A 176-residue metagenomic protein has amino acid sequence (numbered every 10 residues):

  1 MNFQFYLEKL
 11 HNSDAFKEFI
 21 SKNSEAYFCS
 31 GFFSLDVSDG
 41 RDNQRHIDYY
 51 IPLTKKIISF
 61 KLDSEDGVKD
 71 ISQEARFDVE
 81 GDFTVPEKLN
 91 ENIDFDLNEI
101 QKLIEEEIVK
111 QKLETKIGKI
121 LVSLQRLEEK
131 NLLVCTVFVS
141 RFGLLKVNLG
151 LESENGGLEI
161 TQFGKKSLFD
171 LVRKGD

Functional and structural regions predicted by a protein language model:
M1-D176: Long, terminal "pre-/pro-" and other extracytoplasmic accessory regions that lie outside the mature folded/catalytic
